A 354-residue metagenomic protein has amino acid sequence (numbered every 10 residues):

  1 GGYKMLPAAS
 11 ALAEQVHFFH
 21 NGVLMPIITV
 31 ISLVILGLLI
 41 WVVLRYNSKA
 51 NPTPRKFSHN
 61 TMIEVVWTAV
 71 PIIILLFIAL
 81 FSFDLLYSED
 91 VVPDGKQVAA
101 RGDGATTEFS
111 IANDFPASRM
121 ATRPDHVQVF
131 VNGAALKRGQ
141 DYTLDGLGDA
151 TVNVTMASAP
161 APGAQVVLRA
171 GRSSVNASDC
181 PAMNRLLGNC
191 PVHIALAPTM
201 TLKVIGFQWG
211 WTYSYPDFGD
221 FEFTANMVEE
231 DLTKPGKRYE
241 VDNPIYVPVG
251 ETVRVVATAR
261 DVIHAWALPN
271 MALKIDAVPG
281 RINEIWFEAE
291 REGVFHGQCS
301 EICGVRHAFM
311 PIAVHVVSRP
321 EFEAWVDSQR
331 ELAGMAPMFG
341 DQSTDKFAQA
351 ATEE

Functional and structural regions predicted by a protein language model:
G1-V23, L36, R45-D94, A177-E354: Non-transmembrane, membrane-proximal soluble domains of secreted or membrane proteins
T29-I40: Hydrophobic alpha-helical transmembrane segments
D94-G188: Extended beta-strand solenoid/passenger and fiber regions
